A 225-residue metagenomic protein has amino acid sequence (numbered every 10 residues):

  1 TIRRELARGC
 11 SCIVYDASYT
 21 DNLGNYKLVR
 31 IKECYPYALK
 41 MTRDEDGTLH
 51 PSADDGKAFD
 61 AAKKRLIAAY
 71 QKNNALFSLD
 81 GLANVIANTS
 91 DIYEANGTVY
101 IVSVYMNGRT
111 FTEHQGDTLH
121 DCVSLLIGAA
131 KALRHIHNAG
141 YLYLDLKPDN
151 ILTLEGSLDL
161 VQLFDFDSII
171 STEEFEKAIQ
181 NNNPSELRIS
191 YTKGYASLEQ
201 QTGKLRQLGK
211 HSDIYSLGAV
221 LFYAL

Functional and structural regions predicted by a protein language model:
Y19-A68: ATP-binding glycine-rich loop module of kinase domains
G81, N88-V99: Short beta-strand micro-motifs within the conserved protein kinase catalytic domain, predominantly in the N-lobe
N96-T110: Conserved short submotifs of the Hanks-type protein kinase catalytic core that shape the nucleotide-binding pocket
L125-L126: Activation segment signature within eukaryotic-like protein kinase domains
H137-L154: Catalytic-loop of the protein kinase fold
N182-Q200: Conserved activation segment of eukaryotic-like protein kinases, specifically the C-terminal portion of the activation
E199-K210: Conserved end of the kinase activation segment
